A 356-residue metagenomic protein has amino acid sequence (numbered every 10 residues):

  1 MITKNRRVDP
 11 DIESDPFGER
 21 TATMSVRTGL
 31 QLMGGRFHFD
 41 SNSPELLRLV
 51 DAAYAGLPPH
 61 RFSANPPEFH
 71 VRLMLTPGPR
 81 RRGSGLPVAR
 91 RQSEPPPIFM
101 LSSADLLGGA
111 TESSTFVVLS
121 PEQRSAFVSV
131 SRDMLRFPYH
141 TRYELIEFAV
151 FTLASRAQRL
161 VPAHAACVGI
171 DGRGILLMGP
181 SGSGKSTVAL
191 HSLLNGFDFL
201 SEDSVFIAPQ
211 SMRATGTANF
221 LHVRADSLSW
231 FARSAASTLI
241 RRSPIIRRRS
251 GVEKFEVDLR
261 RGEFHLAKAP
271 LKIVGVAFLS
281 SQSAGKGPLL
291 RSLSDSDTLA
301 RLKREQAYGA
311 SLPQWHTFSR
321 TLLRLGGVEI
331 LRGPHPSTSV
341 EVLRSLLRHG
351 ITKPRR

Functional and structural regions predicted by a protein language model:
M1-S181, L190, L194-N195, V205-R356: A noncatalytic interaction/capping subdomain that flanks phosphate/NTP-handling catalytic cores
S183-K185: Conserved glycine(s) of the Walker
D198: Residue-level detector of anion-binding/catalytic polar loops
E202: Active-site flanking residues adjacent to catalytic metal/cofactor-binding acidic residues
